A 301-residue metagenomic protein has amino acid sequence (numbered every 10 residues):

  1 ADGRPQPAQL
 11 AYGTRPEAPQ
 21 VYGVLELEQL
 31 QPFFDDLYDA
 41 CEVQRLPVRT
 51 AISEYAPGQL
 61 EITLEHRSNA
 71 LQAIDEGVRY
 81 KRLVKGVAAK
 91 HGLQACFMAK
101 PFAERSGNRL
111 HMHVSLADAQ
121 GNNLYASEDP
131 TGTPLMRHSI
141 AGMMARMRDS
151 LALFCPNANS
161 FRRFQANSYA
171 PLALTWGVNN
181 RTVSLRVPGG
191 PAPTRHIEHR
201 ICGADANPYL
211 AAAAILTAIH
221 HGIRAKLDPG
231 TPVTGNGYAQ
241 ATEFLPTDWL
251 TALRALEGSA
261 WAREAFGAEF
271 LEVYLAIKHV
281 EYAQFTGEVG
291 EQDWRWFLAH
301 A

Functional and structural regions predicted by a protein language model:
A1-A301: Glycine-rich, acidic/polar active-site loops that bind/position phosphate-bearing ligands
